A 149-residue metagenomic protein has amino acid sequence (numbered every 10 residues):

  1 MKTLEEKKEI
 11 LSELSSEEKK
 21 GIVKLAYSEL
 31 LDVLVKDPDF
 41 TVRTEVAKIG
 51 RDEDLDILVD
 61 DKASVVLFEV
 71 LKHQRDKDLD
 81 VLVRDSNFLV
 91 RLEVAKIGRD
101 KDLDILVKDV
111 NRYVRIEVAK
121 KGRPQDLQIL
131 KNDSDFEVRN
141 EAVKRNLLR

Functional and structural regions predicted by a protein language model:
M1-R149: Alpha-helical scaffold segments
